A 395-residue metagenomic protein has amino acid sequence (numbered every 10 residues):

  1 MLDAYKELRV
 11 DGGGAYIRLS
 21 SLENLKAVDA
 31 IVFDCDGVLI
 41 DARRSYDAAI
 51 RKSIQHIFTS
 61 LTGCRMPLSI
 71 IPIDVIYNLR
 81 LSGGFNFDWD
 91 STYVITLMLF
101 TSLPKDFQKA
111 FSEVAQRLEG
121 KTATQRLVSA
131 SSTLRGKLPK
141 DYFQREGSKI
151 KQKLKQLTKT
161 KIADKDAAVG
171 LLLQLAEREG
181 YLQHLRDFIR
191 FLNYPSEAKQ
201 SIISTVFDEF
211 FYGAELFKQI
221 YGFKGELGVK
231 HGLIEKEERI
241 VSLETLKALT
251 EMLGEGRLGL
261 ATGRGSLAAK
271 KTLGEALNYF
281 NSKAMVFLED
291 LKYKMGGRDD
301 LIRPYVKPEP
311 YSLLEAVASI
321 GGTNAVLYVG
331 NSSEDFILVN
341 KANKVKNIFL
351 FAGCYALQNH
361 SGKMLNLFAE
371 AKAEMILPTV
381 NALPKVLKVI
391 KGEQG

Functional and structural regions predicted by a protein language model:
L2-D74, D90-Y93: Active-site neighborhood of HAD-like aspartate-dependent phosphohydrolases
L22, F58-G63, S102-P104, K247-E251 (+5 more regions): Alpha-helix termini
I50-L185: Conserved phosphoryl-transfer catalytic core
K161-V241, A248, G254-R257, T262-G265 (+2 more regions): Long, low-complexity, polar/charged, intrinsically disordered or flexibly structured peripheral segments
K218, G222-T250, R257-L327, S333-K344: Substrate-recognition "cap/lid" segment bordering the active-site pocket of phosphatases
T262, G274, Y328-I376: Acidic, Mg2+-coordinating phosphoryl-transfer loop and its flanking beta/alpha structural elements, shared across
V286, E374-L383: Short acidic-hydrophobic, aromatic-tinged amphipathic segments that line or gate anion-handling sites
V380-G395: C-terminal helix of von Willebrand factor
